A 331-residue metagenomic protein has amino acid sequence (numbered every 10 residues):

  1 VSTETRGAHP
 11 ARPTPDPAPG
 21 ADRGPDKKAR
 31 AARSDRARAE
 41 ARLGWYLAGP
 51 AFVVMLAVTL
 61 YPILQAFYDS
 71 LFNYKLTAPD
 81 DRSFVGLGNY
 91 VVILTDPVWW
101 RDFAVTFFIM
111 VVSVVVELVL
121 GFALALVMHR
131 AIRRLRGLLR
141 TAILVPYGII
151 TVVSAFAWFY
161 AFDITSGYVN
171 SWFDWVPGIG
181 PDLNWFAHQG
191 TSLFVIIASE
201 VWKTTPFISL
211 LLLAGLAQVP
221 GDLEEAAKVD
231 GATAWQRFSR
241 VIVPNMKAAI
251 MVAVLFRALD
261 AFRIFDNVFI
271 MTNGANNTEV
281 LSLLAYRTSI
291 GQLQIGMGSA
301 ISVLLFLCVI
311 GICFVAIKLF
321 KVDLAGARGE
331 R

Functional and structural regions predicted by a protein language model:
V1-A39: Short, Lys/Arg-rich, polar N-terminal cytosolic tail immediately upstream of the first transmembrane signal-anchor
E40-R331: A structural signal for multi-pass alpha-helical bundles of membrane permease subunits that mediate small-molecule
